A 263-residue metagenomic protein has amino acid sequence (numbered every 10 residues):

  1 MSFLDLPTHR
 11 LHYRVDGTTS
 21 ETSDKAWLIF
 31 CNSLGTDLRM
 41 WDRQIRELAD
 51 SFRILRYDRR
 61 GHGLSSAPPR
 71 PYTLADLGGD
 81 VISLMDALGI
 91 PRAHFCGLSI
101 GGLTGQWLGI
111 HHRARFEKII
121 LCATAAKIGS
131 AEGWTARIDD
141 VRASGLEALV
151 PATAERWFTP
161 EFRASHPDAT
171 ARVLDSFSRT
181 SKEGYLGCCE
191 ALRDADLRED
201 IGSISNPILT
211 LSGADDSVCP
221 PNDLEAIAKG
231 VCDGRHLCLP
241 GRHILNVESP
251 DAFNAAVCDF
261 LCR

Functional and structural regions predicted by a protein language model:
H9-S66: Conserved HGGG/HGGXW glycine-rich cap/lid loop of the alpha/beta-hydrolase fold
D76-A93: Conserved acidic catalytic loop of the alpha/beta-hydrolase fold
L103-H111, F116-G145: Flexible "cap/lid" loop of the alpha/beta hydrolase fold
G129-E132, S144-G202: Conserved alpha/beta-hydrolase catalytic His-Asp/Glu region
I204, T210-S212: Short beta-strand/loop motif that positions the catalytic acidic residue of the alpha/beta-hydrolase fold
A214-C219: Acidic catalytic loop of the alpha/beta-hydrolase fold
L224-I244: Catalytic histidine neighborhood in serine/cysteine hydrolases with alpha/beta-hydrolase-type architecture
R242-N254: Catalytic histidine-centered segment of alpha/beta-hydrolase-like enzymes
